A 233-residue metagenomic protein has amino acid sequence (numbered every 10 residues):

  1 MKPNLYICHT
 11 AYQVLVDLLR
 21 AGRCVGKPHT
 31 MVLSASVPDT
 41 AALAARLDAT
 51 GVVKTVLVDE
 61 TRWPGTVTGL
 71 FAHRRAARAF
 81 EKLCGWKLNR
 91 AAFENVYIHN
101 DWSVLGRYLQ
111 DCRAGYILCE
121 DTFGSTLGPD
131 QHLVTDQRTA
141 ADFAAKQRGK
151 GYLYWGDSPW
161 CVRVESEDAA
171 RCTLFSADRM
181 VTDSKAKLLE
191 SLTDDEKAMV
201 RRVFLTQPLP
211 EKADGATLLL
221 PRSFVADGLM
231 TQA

Functional and structural regions predicted by a protein language model:
M1-N4, A91-F93, L209-L218, R222-S223: A short, charged/proline- and glycine-enriched loop that marks the coil->beta-strand transition at the N-terminal
M1-N4, K27-H29, G51, A170-R171 (+1 more regions): Generic structural motif recognizing short loop/turn segments at the entrances and edges of beta-strands
L5-G156: Active-site and donor-binding regions of nucleotide-sugar-utilizing enzymes
T10, A177, L192, M230-T231: General structural signal for secondary-structure boundaries
C84, T206-P208, Q232-A233: Short secondary-structure capping micro-motifs at structural edges
W102, S223-V225: Short glycine-rich anion-binding loops that position phosphate/pyrophosphate groups of nucleotides and phosphorylated
L127-T217: A nucleotide-sugar donor-handling region in carbohydrate enzymes
E211-K212, V225-A233: Donor-nucleotide binding loops and adjacent catalytic segments primarily of GT-B fold Leloir glycosyltransferases
